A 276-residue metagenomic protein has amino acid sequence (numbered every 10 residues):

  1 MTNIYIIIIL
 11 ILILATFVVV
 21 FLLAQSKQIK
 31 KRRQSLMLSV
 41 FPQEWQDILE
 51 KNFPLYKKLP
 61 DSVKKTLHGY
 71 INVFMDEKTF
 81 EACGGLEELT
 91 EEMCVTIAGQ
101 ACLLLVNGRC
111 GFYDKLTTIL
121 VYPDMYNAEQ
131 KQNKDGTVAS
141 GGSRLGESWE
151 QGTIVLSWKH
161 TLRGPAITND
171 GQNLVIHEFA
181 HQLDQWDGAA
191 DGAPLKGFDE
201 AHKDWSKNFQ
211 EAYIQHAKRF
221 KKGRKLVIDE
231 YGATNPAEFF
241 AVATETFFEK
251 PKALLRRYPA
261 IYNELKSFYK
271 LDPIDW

Functional and structural regions predicted by a protein language model:
M1-K115, L120-D124, G188-N208, P251 (+1 more regions): N-terminal low-structure segments adjacent to metalloprotease catalytic domains across cellular compartments
S35, F53, K57, E87 (+2 more regions): Short, charged/polar micro-motifs that form catalytic or ligand-binding hotspots
P60, D170-W186, A241: Active-site recognition of the HExxH zinc-binding catalytic motif
C94-F112, T118, D124-N169, A189-W276: Metalloprotease/metallohydrolase-associated module, dominated by Zn2+-dependent proteases
